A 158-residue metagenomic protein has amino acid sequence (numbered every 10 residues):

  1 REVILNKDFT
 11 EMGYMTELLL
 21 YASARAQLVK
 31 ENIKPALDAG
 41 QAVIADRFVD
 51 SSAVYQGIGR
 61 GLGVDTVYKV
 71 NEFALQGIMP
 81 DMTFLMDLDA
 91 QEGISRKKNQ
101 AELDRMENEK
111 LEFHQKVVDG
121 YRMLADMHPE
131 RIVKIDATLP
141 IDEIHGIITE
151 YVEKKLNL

Functional and structural regions predicted by a protein language model:
R1-L75: ATP-dependent small-molecule kinase phosphotransfer cores that center on conserved nucleotide phosphate-binding segments
M15, M79-P80, P129: A structure-centric signal for secondary-structure junctions around beta-strands
L18-L20, L37, L62, L85-L88 (+2 more regions): Generic leucine side-chain signal with a strong bias for well-ordered alpha-helical environments
I44, M82-F84, V133-I135: Hydrophobic/aromatic beta-strand patches that form the interior of the parallel beta-sheet core in alpha/beta enzyme
R47, S51-D119: A glycine- and Lys/Arg-enriched "phosphate-lid" helix/loop adjacent to the NTP-binding pocket of small-molecule kinases
Q91-L158: NTP-dependent small-molecule kinase module
